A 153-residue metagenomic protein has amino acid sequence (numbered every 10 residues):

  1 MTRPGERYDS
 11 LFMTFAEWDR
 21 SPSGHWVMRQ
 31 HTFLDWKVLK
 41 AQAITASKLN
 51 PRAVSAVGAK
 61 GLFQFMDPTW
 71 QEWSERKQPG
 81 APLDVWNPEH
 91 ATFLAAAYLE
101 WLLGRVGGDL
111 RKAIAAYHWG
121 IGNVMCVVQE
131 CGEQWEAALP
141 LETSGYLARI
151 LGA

Functional and structural regions predicted by a protein language model:
T2-A153: Catalytic glycan-binding domains that act on GlcNAc-containing polysaccharides
